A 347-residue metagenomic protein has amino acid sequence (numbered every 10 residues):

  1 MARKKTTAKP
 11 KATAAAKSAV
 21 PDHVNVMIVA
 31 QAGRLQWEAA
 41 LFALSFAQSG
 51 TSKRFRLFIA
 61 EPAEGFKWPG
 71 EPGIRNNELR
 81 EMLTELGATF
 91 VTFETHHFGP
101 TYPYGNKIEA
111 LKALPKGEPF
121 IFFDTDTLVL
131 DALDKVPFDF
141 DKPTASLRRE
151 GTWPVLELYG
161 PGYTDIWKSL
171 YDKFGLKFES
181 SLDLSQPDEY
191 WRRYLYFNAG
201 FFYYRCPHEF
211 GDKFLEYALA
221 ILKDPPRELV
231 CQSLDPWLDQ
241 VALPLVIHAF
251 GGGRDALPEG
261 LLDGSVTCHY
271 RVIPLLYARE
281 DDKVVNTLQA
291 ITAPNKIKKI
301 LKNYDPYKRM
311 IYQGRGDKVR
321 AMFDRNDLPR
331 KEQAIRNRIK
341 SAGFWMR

Functional and structural regions predicted by a protein language model:
A2-K5, K9-H97, K116, Q313-R347: N-terminal anchoring/stem segment of glycosyltransferases
R3-K5, K9-V24, Q31, D183-Y194 (+2 more regions): A glycosyltransferase accessory/donor-loop signature
Q36-A40, Y104-I108, A199, P236-V241: Conserved glycosyltransferase catalytic-site signature
R56-I59, I121-D124, V129, A145-L147 (+2 more regions): A structural signal for short, well-ordered beta-strand segments and their strand-loop junctions that often border
A63-I74, L158-Y163, L229-Q232: Short, flexible/disordered intra-domain loops and linkers
F93-F123, L128-D131, K135, A145-R148: A conserved donor-nucleotide-binding helix/loop in the catalytic core of Leloir-type glycosyltransferases
V129-I166: Conserved donor-nucleotide/metal-binding helix-loop-beta segment in metal-dependent transferases, i.e., the alpha-helix
V155-E157, P161-R205: Extended catalytic-interface subdomain
